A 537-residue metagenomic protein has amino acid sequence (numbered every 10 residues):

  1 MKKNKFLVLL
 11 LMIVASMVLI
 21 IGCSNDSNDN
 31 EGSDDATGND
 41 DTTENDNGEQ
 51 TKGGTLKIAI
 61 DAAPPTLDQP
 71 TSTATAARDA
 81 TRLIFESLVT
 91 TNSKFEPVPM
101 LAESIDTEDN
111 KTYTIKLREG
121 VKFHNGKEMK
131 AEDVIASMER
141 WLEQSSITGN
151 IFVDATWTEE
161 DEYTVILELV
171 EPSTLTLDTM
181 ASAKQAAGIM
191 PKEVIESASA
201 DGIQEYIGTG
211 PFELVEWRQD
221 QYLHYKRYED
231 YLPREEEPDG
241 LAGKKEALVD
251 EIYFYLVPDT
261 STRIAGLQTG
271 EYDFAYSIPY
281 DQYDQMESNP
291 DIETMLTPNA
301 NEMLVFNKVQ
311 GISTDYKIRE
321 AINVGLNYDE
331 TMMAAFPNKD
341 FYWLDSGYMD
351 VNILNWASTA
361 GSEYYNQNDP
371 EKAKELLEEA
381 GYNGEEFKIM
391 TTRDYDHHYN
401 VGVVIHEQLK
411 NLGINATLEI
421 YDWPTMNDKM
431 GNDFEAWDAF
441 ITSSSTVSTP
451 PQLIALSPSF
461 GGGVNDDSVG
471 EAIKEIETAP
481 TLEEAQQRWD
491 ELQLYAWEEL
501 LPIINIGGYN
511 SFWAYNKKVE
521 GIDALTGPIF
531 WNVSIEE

Functional and structural regions predicted by a protein language model:
L19-G22: C-terminal motif of bacterial Sec signal peptides marking the signal peptidase cleavage site
A59-D109, E139, N505: N-terminal lobe/hinge region of extracytoplasmic solute-binding protein
I60-R78, M100-E103, K127, T174-A186 (+3 more regions): A structural "hinge/loop" feature
E103-I147, E160-E168, I312-T314: Aromatic- and charge-enriched surface segment that lines or borders ligand/interaction sites
D106, N150-V194, A200-R218, K518: Surface-exposed binding/hinge segments that line and control ligand-binding clefts or catalytic entry sites
H124, M129, E168-A187, I207-D259 (+1 more regions): Aromatic-rich, solvent-exposed beta-strand/loop patch
F212, K339-E379, D396-H398: Structural transition elements
R218, Y222-L223, M295-P298, G325-W356 (+2 more regions): Detector for C-terminal structural segments
